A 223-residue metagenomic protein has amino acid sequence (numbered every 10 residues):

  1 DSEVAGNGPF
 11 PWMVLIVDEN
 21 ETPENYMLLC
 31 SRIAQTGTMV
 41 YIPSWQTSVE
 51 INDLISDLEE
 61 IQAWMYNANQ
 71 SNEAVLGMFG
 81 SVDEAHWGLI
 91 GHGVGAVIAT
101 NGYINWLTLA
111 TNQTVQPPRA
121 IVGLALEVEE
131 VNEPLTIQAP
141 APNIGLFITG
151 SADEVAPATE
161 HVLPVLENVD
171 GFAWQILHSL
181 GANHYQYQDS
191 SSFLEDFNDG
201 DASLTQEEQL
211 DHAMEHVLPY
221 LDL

Functional and structural regions predicted by a protein language model:
E3-G8, N52-V97, N105-L109: Gly/Ser-rich "nucleophile elbow"/oxyanion-hole loop immediately N-terminal to the catalytic nucleophile in hydrolases
N7-D18: Short beta-strand element of the alpha/beta-hydrolase
P11-M13, T38, H86, P118-R119: Alpha/beta-hydrolase fold active-site loops
E21-P43: Short amphipathic alpha-helix adjacent to the substrate-entry channel of hydrolases
T38, W45-T47, L126, G181: Active-site loop/turn elements of alpha/beta-hydrolase fold enzymes, especially the short glycine-/histidine-rich
G102-P118: Conserved hydrolase catalytic core segment
Q113-H184: The feature captures the conserved acid-bearing segment of alpha/beta-hydrolase catalytic domains
G181-H184, S190-L223: Alpha/beta-hydrolase-fold serine-hydrolase catalytic core, especially in secreted/extracellular enzymes
